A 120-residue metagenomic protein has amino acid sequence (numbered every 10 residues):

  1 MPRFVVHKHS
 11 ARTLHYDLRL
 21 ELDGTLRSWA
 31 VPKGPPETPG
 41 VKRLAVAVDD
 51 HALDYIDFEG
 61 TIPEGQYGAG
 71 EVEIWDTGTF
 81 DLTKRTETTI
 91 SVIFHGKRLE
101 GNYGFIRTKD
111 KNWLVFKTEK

Functional and structural regions predicted by a protein language model:
M1-K120: A charge-rich, low-complexity, intrinsically flexible signal that marks solvent-exposed coils, linkers, repeats
